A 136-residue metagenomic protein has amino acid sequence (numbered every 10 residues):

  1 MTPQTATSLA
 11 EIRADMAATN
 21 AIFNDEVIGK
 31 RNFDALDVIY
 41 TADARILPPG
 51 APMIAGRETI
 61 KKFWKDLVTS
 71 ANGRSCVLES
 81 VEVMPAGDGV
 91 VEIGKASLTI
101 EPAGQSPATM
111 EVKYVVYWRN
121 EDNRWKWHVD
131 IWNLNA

Functional and structural regions predicted by a protein language model:
M1-A14, A136: Basic/polar N-terminal segments that are highly enriched at the extreme N-terminus, encompassing both cleavable
R13-A17, A21, N32-A86, K95 (+1 more regions): A solvent-exposed, acidic/Ser-Thr-rich amphipathic alpha-helical stretch
N24-D25, K126: Structural signal for well-ordered, non-membrane alpha-helices
I28-G29: Alpha-helix C-terminal capping/termination sites
V83-V90, Q105, W118-R124: A short, structured loop/turn motif at beta-sheet edges
E111-A136: Short beta-strand edge/turn micro-motifs at domain boundaries
